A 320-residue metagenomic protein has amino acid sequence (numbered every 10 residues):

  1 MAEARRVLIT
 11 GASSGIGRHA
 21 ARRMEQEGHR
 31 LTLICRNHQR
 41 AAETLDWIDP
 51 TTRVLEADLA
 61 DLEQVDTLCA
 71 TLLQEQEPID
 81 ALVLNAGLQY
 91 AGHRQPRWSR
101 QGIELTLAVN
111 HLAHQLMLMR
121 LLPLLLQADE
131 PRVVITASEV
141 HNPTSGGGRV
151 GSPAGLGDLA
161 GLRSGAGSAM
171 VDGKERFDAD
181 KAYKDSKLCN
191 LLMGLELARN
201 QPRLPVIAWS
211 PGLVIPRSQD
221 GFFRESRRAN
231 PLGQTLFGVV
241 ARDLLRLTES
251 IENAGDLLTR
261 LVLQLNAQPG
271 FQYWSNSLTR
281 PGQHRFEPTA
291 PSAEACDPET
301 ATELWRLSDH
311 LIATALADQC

Functional and structural regions predicted by a protein language model:
M1-D80, G87-Q89, G148, V171-C320: NAD(P)H-dependent oxidoreductase Rossmann-fold/reductase module
E75-Q76, H93-R94, R120-D129: A short helix-coil junction within the Rossmann-fold of NAD(P)-dependent oxidoreductases
P78, L125-L162, R203-P205: Active-site loop of short-chain dehydrogenase/reductase
A86, V134-A137, A169: Active-site beta-alpha turn of Rossmann-fold NAD(P)-dependent dehydrogenases/reductases
Q89-R94, N142: Helix N-cap/beta-alpha junction loops of NAD(P)-dependent oxidoreductase domains
G92-A108: Short alpha-helical oligomerization interface
H111-L112: Ankyrin-repeat alpha-helix packing hotspot
L118-M119, L195: A short, exposed helix-loop element centered on a Lys and neighboring polar residues
